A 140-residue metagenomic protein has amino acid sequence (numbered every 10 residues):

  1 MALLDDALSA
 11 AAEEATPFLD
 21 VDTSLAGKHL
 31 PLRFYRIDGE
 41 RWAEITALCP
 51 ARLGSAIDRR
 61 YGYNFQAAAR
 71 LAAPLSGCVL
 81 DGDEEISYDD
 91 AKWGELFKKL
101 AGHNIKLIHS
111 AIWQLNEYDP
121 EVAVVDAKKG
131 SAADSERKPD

Functional and structural regions predicted by a protein language model:
M1-F18: Extended acidic low-complexity intrinsically disordered regions
F18, K28-D140: Short, surface-exposed, charged amphipathic helix/loop patches that serve as local interaction elements
D22: Single, function-defining residue in the core of a domain
L25: Acidic, aromatic-lined catalytic clefts of primarily extracellular/periplasmic carbohydrate-active enzymes that remodel
